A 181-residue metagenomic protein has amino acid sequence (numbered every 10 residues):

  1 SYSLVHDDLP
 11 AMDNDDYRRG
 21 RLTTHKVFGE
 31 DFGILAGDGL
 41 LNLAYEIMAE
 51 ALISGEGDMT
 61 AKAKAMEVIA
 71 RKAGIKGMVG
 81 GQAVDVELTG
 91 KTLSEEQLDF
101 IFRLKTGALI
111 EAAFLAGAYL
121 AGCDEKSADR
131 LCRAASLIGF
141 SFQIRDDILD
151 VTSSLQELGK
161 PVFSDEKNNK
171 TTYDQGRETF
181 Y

Functional and structural regions predicted by a protein language model:
S1-Y181: All-alpha prenyltransferase/terpene-synthase fold signal
